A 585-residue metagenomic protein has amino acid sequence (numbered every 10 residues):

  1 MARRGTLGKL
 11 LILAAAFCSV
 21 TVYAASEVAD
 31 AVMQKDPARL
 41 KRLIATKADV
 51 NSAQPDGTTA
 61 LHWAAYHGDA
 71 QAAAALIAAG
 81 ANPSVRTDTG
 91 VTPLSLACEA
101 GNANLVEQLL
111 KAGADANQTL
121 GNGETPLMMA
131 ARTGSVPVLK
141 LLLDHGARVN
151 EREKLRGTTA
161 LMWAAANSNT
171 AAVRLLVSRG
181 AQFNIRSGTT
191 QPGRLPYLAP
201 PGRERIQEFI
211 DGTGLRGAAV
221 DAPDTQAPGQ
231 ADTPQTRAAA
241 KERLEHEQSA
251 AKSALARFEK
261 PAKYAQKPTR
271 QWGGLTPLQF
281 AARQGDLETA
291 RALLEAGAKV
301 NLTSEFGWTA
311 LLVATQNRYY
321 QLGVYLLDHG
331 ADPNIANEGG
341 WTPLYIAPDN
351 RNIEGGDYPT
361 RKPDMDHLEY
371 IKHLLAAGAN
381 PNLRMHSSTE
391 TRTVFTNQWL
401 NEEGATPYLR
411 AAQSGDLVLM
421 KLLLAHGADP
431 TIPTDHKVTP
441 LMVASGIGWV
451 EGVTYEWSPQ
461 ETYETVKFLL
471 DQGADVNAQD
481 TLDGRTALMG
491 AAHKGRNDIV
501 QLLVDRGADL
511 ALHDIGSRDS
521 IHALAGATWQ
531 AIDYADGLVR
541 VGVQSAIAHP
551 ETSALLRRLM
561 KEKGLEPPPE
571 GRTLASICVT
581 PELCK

Functional and structural regions predicted by a protein language model:
K9-S19: Bacterial N-terminal signal peptides
A24-W63, A72, P277, A281 (+1 more regions): N-terminal segments that cap or nucleate solenoid repeat domains
D30-Q34, W63-D69, L96-N102, M129-S135 (+15 more regions): Ankyrin repeat A-helix N-terminal signature
R39, Q71-A72, N104-L105, P137-V138 (+8 more regions): Conserved ankyrin/ankyrin-like repeat signature
I44-D49, A74-N82, E107-D115, K140-R148 (+8 more regions): Ankyrin repeat domain, specifically the short helix-to-loop turn at the C-terminus of the second helix of each repeat
S52-A53, P83-R86, A116-T119, V149-E153 (+7 more regions): Ankyrin repeat boundary signal
G57, G90, G123, R156-G157 (+10 more regions): Start-of-repeat signature of ankyrin repeats
G537-K585: Terminal, low-structured helical/coil segments at or just beyond the last alpha-helical repeat
